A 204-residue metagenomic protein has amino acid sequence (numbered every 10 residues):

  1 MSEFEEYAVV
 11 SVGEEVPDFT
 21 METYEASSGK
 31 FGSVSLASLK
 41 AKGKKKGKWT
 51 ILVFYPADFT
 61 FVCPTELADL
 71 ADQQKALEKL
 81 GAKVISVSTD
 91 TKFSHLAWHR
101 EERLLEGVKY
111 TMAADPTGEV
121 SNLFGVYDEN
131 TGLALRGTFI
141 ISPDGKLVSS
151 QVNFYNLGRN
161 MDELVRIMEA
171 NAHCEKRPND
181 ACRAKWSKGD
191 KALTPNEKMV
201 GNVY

Functional and structural regions predicted by a protein language model:
M1-Y204: Chalcogenol-based redox active-site neighborhoods
